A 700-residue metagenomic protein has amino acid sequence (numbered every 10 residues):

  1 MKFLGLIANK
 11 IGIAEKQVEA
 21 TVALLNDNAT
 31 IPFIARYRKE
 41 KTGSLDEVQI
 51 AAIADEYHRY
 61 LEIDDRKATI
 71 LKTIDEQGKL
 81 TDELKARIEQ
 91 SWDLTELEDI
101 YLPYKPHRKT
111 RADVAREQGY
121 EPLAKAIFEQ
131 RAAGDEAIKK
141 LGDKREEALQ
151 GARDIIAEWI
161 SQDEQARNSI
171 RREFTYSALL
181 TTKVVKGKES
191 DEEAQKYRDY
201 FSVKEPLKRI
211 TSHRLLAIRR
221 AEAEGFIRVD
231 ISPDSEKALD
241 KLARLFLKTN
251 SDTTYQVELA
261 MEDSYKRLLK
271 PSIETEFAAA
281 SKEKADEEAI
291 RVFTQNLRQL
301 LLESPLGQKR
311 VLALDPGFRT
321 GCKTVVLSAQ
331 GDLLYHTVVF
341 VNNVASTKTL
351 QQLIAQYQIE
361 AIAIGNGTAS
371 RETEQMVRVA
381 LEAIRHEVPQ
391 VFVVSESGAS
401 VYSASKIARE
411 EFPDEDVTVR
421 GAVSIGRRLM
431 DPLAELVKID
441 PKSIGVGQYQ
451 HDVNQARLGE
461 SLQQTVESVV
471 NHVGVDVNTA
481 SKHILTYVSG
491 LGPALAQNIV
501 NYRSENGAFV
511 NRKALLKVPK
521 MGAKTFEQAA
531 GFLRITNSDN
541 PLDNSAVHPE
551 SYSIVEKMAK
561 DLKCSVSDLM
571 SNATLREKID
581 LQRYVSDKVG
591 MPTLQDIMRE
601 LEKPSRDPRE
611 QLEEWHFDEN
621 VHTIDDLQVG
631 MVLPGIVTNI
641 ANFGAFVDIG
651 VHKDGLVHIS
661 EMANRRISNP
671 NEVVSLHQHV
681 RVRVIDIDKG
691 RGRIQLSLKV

Functional and structural regions predicted by a protein language model:
M1-E19, N26: Generic start-of-chain signal for non-secretory N-termini
T30-I31, D46-R111, A115-D143, H472-Q611 (+4 more regions): Accessory alpha-helical DNA-binding modules that contact the DNA backbone or grooves
T30-S44: Feature marking long nucleic-acid-engaging regions of large polymerase/nuclease enzymes
Y37-K39, F128, D234, P316 (+11 more regions): Short, ordered loop/turn segments at secondary-structure junctions
Q49-A52, R59, I63-A313, G317-E415 (+1 more regions): Duplex nucleic acid-engaging cores and interfaces of nucleic-acid transaction enzymes
E98-L102, R111-A112, R116, K125-F128 (+6 more regions): S1/OB-fold single-stranded RNA-binding interface
E236, S264-S272, Q390-D476, S481 (+5 more regions): OB-fold/S1-family RNA-binding modules
S304-Q308, P316, E467-N501, E619-V657 (+1 more regions): C-terminal accessory/binding modules appended to enzymatic or scaffolding proteins
